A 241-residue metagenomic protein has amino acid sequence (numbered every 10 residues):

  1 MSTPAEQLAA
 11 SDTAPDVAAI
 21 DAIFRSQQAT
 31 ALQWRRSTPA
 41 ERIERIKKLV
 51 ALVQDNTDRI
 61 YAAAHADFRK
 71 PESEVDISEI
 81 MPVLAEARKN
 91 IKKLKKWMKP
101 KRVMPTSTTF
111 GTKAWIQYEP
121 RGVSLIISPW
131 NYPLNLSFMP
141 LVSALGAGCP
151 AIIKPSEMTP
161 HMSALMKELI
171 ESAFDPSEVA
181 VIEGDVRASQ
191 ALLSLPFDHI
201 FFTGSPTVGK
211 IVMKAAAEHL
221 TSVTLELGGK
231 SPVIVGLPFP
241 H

Functional and structural regions predicted by a protein language model:
M1-W115: N-terminal Rossmann-like NAD(P)+-binding subdomain of aldehyde/semialdehyde dehydrogenases
Q28-L32, H65, R69, S73 (+6 more regions): A broad detector of the eukaryotic-type serine/threonine protein kinase catalytic domain
R36, Y118, N135-F138, P160 (+2 more regions): Glycine-rich phosphate-binding loop at the start of an alpha helix
V50-L52, A63, L84-I91, L169-A173 (+5 more regions): Alpha-helical structural signal in soluble globular domains
D55, R59, P82, Y132 (+4 more regions): Short alpha-helical
S78, E157-M158, S205, G229: Residue-level "edge-of-site" marker
M104-A173, L220: Conserved small-residue-rich beta-alpha loop and adjacent elements that most often cradle the phosphate/pyrophosphate
V123, A173-H241: Conserved NAD(P)+-binding/catalytic subdomain of aldehyde/semialdehyde dehydrogenases
